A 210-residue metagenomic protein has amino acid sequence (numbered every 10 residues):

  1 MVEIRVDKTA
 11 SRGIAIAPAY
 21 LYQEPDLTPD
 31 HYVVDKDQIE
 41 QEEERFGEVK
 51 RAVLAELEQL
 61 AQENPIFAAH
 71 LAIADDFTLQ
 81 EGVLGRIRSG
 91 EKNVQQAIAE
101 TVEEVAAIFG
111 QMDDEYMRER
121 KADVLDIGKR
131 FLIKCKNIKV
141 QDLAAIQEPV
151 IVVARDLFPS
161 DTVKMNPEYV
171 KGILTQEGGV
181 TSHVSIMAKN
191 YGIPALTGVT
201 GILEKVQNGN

Functional and structural regions predicted by a protein language model:
M1-N210: Non-catalytic, soluble scaffold/interaction modules
